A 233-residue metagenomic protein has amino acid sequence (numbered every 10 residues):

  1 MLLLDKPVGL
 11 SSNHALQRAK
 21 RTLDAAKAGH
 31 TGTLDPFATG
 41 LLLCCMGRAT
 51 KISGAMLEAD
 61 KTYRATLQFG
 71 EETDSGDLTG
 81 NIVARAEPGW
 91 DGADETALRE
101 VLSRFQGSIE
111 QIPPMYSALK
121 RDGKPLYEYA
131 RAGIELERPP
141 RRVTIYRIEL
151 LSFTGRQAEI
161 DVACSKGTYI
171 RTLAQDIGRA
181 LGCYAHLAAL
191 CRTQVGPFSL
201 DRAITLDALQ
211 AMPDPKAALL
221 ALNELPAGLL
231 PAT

Functional and structural regions predicted by a protein language model:
M1-T233: Catalytic/RNA-binding core of pseudouridine synthases
